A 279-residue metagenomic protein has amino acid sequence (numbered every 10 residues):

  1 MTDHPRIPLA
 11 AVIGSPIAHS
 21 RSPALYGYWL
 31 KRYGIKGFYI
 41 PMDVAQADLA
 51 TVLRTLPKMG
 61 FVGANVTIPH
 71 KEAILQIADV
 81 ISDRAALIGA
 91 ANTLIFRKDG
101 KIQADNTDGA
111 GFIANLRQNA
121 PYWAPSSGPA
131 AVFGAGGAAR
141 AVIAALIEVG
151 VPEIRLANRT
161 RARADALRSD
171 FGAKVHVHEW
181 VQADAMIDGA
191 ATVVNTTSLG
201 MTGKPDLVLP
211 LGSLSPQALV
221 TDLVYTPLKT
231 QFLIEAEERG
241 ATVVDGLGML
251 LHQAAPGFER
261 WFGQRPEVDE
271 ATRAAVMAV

Functional and structural regions predicted by a protein language model:
T2-Y122, P227-K229: Phosphate/diphosphate ligand-binding glycine-rich loop within oxidoreductases
D3-H4, A124-S126, E148-G150, L209-A218: Short, conserved loop/helix-junction motifs that constitute active-site signature segments in enzyme catalytic cores
L9, F38, P129, P152-I154 (+1 more regions): Residues at the starts of beta-strands that form the adenosine-phosphate
G14, N106-G109, L116-A120, S126-V151 (+1 more regions): Glycine-rich adenosine-cofactor-binding loop
E148-E153, E238-T242: Conserved S-adenosyl-L-methionine
V149-F171: NAD(P)-binding Rossmann-fold cofactor-contacting core
A173-V243: Rossmann-like adenosine-cofactor binding region
L219, L223-V279: Adenosine-phosphate binding glycine-rich loop
